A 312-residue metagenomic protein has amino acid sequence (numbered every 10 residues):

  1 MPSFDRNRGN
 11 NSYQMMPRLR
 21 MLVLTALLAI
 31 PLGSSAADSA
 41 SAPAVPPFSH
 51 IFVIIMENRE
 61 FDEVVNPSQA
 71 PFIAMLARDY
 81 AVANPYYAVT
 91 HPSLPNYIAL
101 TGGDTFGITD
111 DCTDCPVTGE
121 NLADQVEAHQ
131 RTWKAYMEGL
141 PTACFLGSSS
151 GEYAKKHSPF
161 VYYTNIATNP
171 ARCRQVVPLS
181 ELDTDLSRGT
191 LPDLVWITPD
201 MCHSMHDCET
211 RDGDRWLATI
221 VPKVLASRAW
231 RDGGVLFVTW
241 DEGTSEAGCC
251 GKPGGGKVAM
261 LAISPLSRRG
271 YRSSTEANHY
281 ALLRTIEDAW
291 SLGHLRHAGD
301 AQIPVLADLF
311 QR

Functional and structural regions predicted by a protein language model:
P2-R6, I30: Short N-terminal alpha-helical targeting/association segments
R8-V23: Bacterial N-terminal signal peptides that target proteins for export
L22-P31: Bacterial N-terminal signal peptides
A37-R312: N-terminal pro-sequences and low-complexity stem/linker regions of secreted or lumenal proteins
